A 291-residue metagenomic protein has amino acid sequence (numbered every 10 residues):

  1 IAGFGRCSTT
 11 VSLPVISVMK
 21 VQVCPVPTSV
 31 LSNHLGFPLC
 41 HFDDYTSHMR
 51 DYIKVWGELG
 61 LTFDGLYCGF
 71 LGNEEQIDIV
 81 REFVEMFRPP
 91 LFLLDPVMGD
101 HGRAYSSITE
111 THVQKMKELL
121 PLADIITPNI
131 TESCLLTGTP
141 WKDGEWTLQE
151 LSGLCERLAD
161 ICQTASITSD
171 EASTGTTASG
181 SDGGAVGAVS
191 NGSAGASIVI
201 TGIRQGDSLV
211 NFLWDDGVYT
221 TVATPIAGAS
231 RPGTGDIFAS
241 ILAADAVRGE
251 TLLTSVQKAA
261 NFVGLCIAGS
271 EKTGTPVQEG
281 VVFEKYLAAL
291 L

Functional and structural regions predicted by a protein language model:
A2, S29-L31, G72, M98-D100 (+4 more regions): Glycine-rich beta-alpha junction loops
G3-F4, Y219-G233: Short pre-catalytic strand/loop immediately N-terminal to key active-site residues, enriched for Gly-Thr
G3-S106, K285-A289: Conserved N-terminal subdomain of the carbohydrate kinase-like
Q22, Y219-A223, D245-A259: Phosphate-handling active-site elements
G65, L93-H101, T127-T137, V222: Short beta-strands and strand-loop turn motifs
S107-Y219, L253: Conserved phosphate/ATP/ADP-binding segment of small-molecule kinases
C134-L135, A229-L252, V256: Short, small-residue alpha-helix embedded
L253-L291: Charged C-terminal helix
